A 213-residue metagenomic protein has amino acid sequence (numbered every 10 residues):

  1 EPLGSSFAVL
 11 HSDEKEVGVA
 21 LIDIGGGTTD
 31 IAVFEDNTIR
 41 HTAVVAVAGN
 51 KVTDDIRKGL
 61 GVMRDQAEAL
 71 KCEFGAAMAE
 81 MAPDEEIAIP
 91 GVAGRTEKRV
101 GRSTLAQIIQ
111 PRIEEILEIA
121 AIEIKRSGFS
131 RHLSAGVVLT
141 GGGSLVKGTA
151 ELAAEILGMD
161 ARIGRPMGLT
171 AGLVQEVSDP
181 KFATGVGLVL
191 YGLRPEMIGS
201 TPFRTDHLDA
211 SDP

Functional and structural regions predicted by a protein language model:
P2-L21, A32-P213: Helical "lid/coupling" subdomains associated with nucleotide-phosphate turnover
G25-D30: Short acidic, Gly/Ser-rich segments with clustered Asp/Glu that frequently serve as metal-coordination loops in enzyme
